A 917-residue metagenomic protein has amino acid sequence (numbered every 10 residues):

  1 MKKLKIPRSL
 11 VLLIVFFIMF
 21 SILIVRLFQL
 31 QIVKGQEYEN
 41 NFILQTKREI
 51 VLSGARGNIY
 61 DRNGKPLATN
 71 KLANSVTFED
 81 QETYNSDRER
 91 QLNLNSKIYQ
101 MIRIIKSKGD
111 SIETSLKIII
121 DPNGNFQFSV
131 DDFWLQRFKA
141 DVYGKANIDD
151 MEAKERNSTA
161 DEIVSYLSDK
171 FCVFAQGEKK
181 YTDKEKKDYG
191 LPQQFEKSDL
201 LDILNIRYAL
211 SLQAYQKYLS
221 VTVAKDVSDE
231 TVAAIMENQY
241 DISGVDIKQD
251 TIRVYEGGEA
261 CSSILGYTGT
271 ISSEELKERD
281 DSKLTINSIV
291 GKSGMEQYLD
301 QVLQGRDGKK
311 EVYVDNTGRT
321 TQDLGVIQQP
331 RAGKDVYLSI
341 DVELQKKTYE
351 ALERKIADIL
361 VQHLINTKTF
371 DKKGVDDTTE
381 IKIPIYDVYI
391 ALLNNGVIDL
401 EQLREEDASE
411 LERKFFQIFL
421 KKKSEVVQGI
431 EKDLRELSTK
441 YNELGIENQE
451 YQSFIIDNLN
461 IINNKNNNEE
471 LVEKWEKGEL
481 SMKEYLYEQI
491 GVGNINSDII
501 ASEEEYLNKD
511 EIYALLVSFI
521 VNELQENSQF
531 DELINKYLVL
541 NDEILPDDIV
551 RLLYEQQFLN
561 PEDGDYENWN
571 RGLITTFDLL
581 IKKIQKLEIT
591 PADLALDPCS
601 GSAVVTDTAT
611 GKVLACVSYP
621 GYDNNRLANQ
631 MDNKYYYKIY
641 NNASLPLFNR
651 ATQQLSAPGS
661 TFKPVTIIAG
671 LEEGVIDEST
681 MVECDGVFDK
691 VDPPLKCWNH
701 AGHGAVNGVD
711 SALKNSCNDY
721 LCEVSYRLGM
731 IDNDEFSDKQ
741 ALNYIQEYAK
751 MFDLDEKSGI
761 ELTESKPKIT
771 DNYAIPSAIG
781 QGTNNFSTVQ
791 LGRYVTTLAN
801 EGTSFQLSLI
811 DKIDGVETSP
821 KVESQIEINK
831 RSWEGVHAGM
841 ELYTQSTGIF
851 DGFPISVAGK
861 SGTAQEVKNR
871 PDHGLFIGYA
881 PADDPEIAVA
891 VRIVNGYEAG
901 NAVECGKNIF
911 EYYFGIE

Functional and structural regions predicted by a protein language model:
M1-I584, D593-S602, T608, G621 (+4 more regions): Membrane-proximal periplasmic segments of bacterial cell-envelope enzymes, especially penicillin-binding proteins
R26, G64, I98-Q100, I235 (+9 more regions): Active-site SXXK
T46-K47, E79-Q91, K217-K225, D250 (+10 more regions): Second-shell loop/turn segments in exported
G57-R62, A68, D250, V254-L276 (+7 more regions): Active-site beta-strand/loop architecture of penicillin-binding DD-peptidases
K334-D335, T378, K382-E425, R435 (+3 more regions): Conserved catalytic neighborhood of penicillin-recognizing serine enzymes
K334-I340, A595-G601, K634-F662, E678-V682 (+2 more regions): Short active-site loop at a secondary-structure junction that contains or immediately precedes the catalytic residue(s)
S600, P694-A701, G708, N733-P776: Mid-domain, small-residue-enriched loop/turn segments at the edges of structured enzyme/sensor domains
N625-L627, F662, L671-V691, G802-I813: Short, well-structured active-site flanking segments
